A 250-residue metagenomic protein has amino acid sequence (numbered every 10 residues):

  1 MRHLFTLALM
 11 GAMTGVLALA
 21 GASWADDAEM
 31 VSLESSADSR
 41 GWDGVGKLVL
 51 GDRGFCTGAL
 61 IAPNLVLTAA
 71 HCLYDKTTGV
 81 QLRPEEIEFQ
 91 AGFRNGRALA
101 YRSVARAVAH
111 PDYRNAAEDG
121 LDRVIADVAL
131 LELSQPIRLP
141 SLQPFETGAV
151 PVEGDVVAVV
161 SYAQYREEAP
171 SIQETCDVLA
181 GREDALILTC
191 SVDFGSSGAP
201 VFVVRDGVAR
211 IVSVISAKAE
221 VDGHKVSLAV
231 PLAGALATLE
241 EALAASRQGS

Functional and structural regions predicted by a protein language model:
R2-L4, M10, A20-I61, A169-S171 (+1 more regions): Protease-domain processing segments flanking chymotrypsin-fold serine proteases, especially trypsin-like
D26-R40, Y74, V80-I137: Conserved catalytic-core segment of clan PA serine endopeptidases
D38-G41, L60-I61, Q81-R83, L121-I125 (+3 more regions): Extracellular/periplasmic catalytic domains that process cell-envelope and extracellular macromolecules
G41-E88: Catalytic histidine site
A59, K76-T78, H110-D122, E132-Y165: Active-site substrate-binding loop(s) of clan PA
A59-L60, S191-I215: Catalytic nucleophile loop of clan PA
A69-C72, V212-V221: Short beta->alpha transition motifs characteristic of CBS
E118, A185-T189: Short, solvent-exposed secondary-structure boundary/capping segments
